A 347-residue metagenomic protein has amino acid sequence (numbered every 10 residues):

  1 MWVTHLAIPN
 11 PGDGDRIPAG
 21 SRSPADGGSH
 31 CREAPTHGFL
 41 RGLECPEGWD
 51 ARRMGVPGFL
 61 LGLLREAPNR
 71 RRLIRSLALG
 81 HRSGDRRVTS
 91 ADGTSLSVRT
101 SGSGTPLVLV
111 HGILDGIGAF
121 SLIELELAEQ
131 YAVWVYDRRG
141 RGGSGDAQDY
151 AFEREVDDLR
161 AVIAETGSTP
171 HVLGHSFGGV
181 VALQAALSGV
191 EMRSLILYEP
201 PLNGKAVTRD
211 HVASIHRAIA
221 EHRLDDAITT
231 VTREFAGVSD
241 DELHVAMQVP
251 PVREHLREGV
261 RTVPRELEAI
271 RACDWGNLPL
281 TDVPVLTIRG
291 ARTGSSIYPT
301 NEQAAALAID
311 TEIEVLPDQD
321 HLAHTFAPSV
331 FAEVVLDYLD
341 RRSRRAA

Functional and structural regions predicted by a protein language model:
M54-R87: An N-terminal hydrophobic leader/cap segment in hydrolases
H81, R87-G145: Conserved HGGG/HGGXW glycine-rich cap/lid loop of the alpha/beta-hydrolase fold
L125, W134-L173, E333: Active-site loop/oxyanion-hole signature of alpha/beta-hydrolase fold enzymes
D137-R141, P201, Q319-D320: Short beta-to-alpha linker loops that shape the active-site pocket of alpha/beta-hydrolase fold enzymes
T169-A206: Conserved hydrolase catalytic core segment
T208, L224-P264: Conserved alpha/beta-hydrolase catalytic His-Asp/Glu region
E254-A306, V315: Conserved serine/cysteine hydrolase catalytic core
L316-S329: Catalytic histidine-centered segment of alpha/beta-hydrolase-like enzymes
